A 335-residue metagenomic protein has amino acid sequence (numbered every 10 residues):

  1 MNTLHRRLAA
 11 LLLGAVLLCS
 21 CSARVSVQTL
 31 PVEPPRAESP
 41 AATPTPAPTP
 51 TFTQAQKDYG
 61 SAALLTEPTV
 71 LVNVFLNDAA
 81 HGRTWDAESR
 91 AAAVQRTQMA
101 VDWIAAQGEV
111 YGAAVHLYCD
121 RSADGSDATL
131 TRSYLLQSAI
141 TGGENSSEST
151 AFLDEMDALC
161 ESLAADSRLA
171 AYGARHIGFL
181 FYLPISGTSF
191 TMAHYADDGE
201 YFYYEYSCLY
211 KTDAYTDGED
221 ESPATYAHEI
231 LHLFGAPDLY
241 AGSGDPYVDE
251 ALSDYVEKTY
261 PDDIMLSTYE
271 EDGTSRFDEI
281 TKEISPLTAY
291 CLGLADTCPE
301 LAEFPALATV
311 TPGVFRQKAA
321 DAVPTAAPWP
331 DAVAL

Functional and structural regions predicted by a protein language model:
L4-R24: Sec-dependent N-terminal signal peptides of Gram-positive bacterial secreted proteins and lipoproteins
C19-T45: Sec-dependent signal peptide cleavage junction
P48-G173: Propeptide-to-catalytic entry region of secreted or membrane-anchored zinc metalloproteases
F52-S61, L239-L335: Replace "(M1/M4/M9/M12/WLM)" with "(e.g., M1/M4/M8/M9/M12/M26/WLM)" and add "not limited to" to clarify scope
E67-V72, G173-F179, Y203-Y206, Y260-P261: Loop/turn elements at helix/coil->beta-strand transitions in domains of secreted/extracellular proteins
M156-Y201: Auxiliary, metal-adjacent structural segments of Zn-dependent hydrolase domains
Y206-Y226: Short pre-active-site segment immediately N-terminal to the catalytic Zn-binding motif
P223-L239: Active-site recognition of the HExxH zinc-binding catalytic motif
